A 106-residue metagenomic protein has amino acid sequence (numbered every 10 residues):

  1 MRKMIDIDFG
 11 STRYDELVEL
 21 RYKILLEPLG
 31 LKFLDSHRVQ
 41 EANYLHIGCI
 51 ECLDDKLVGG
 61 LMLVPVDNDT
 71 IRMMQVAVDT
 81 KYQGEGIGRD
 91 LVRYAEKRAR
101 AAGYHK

Functional and structural regions predicted by a protein language model:
M1-L17: A short beta-loop-alpha structural element at the N-terminal edge of CoA-dependent acyl/N-acetyltransferase catalytic
E19-L53: Active-site rim helix/loop that mediates acceptor-substrate recognition in acyltransferases
G48, D55-P65, T70-A77: Conserved beta-strand in the GNAT
L53-D54, K81: Residue-level recognition of short loop/turn positions
V78, G84-K97: Conserved acetyl-CoA-binding loop-helix of GNAT-fold acetyltransferases
V92, A99-K106: Conserved GNAT acetyl-CoA-binding A-motif
